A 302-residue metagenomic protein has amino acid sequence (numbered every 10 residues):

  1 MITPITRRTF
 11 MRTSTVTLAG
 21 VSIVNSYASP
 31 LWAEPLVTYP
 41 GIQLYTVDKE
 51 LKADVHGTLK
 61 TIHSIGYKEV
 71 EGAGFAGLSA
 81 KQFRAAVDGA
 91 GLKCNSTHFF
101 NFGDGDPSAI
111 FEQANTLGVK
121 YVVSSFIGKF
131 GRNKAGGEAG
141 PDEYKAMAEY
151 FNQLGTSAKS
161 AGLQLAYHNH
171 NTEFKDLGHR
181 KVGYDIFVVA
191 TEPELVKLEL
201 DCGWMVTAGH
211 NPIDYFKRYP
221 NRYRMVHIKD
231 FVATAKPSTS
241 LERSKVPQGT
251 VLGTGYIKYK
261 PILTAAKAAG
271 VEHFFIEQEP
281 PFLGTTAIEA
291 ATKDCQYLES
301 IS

Functional and structural regions predicted by a protein language model:
M1-N25: N-terminal secretory signal peptides and thylakoid transit peptides that target proteins across membranes
T15-V16, E69, K93, F100-K197 (+1 more regions): Active-site acidic/histidine proton-transfer and metal-coordination neighborhood in alpha/beta enzyme cores
S26-K52, G57-T61: C-terminal segment of N-terminal export signals and the immediately downstream linker at the start of the mature
E34-P35, K60-S64, L78-C94, D106-V119 (+4 more regions): Acidic (Asp/Glu)-rich catalytic clusters
T38-Q43, V70-G72, C94-T97, V122-S124 (+4 more regions): Hydrophobic faces of well-ordered beta-strands that scaffold small-molecule active sites in alpha/beta enzyme cores
I42, I62, V70, V87 (+8 more regions): Conserved, mostly hydrophobic/aromatic
D48-K52, E71-Q82, F99-P107, F130-R132 (+5 more regions): Acidic-and-aromatic substrate-binding clefts and catalytic sites of carbohydrate-active enzymes
S160-Y256: Acidic/histidine-rich catalytic cores of soluble enzymes
